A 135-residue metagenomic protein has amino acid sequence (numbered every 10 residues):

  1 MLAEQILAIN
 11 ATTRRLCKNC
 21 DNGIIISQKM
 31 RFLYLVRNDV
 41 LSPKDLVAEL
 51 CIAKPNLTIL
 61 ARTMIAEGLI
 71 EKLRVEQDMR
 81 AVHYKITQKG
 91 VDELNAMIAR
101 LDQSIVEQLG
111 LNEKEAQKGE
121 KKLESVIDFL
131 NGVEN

Functional and structural regions predicted by a protein language model:
M1-L16: Long, low-complexity, charged/polar intrinsically disordered regions in eukaryotic proteins
L2-I6, R80, A116: Amphipathic, non-membrane alpha-helical segments in soluble helical-bundle scaffolds
A8, T12, M30-Y34, D92: Pre-recognition alpha-helix immediately N-terminal to the DNA-recognition helix within helix-turn-helix or winged-helix
R15-N56: N-terminal helix-turn-helix DNA-binding core of bacterial DNA-binding proteins
N22-K29, T87, N112-A116: Short helix-coil-helix linker/hinge
D39-H83, Q88: Canonical helix-turn-helix DNA-binding module
A99-N135: Terminal interaction helix/tail motif
